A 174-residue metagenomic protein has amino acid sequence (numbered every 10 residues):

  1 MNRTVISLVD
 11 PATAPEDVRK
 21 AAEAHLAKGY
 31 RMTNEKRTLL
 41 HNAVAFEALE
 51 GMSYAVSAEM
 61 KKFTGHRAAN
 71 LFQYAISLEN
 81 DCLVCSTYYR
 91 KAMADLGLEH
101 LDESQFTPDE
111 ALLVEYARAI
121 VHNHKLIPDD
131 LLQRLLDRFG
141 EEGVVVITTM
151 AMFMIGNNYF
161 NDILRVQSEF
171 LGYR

Functional and structural regions predicted by a protein language model:
M1-H66: Mobile cap/lid helix-loop segments that border enzyme active or cofactor-binding sites and regulate substrate access
T33-H41, H66-E79, V145-T148: Alpha-helical scaffold segments that form or flank carboxylate-/histidine-based iron centers
E47-K61, G97-L98, P128-D137: Short amphipathic alpha-helical segments and their helix-coil junctions
F72-A92, L96: Short, thiol/selenol-centered motifs that function as redox-active sites or metal-ligating centers
L78-E79, N123, F153-N157: A short structural micro-motif
K91-E99, E103-E110: Histidine/lysine/aspartate-rich catalytic loop segments that bind and position anionic ligands
D109-T149: Acidic/histidine-rich alpha-helical segments that form the ligand environment of transition-metal centers
E141-R174: Preference for long, well-ordered alpha-helical segments
